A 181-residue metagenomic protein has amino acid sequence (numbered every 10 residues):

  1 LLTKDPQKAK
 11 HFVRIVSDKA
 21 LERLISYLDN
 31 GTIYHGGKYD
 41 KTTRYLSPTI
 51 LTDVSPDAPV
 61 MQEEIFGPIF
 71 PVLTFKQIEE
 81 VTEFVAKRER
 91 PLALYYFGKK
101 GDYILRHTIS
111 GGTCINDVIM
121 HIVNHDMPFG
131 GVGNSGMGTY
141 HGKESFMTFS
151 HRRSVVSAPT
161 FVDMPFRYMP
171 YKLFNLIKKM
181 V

Functional and structural regions predicted by a protein language model:
L1-S26, K38-Y45, Q62-G67, H125-D126 (+1 more regions): Flexible, acidic loop-helix segments that line cofactor/substrate-binding pockets
T3-K4, N30, H151-V155: A structural signal for alpha-helix termini and helix-coil/disorder junctions
S26-T32: Basic phosphate/pyrophosphate-binding loop/patch that engages nucleotide-derived ligands
T32-K38: Short secondary-structure junctions
Y45-V181: Conserved C-terminal structural/oligomerization subdomain of aldehyde/semialdehyde dehydrogenase
